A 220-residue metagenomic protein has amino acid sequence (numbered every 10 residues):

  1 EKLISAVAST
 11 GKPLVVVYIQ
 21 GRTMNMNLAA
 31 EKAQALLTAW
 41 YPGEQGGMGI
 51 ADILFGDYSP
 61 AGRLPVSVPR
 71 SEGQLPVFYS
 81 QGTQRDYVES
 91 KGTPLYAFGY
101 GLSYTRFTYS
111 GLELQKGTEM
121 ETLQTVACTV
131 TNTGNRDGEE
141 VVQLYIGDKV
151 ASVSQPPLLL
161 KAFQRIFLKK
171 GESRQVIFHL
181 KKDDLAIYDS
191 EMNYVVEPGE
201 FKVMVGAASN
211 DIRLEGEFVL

Functional and structural regions predicted by a protein language model:
E1-I4, L14-V16, L36, I50: Extended, hydrophobic alpha-helical segments in both membrane/secreted and soluble proteins
S9-L14, A33: A short helix->loop->beta-strand "cap" motif at the edges of active sites that frequently abuts
I19-E139, Y145-G147, P198, K202-V205: Secreted, periplasmic, or luminal enzymes acting at the cell surface/secretory milieu
D137-L144, P156, D189-S190: Short, hydrophobic/aromatic beta-strand segments
G147-S152, A208: Change "in extracellular beta-sheet-rich domains … of secreted and cell-surface proteins" to "in beta-sheet-rich domains
S152-I187: Intrinsically disordered, low-complexity Pro/Gly/Ser/Thr-rich segments with frequent PxxP/GP/PP motifs and embedded
K181-L220: Terminal connector regions
